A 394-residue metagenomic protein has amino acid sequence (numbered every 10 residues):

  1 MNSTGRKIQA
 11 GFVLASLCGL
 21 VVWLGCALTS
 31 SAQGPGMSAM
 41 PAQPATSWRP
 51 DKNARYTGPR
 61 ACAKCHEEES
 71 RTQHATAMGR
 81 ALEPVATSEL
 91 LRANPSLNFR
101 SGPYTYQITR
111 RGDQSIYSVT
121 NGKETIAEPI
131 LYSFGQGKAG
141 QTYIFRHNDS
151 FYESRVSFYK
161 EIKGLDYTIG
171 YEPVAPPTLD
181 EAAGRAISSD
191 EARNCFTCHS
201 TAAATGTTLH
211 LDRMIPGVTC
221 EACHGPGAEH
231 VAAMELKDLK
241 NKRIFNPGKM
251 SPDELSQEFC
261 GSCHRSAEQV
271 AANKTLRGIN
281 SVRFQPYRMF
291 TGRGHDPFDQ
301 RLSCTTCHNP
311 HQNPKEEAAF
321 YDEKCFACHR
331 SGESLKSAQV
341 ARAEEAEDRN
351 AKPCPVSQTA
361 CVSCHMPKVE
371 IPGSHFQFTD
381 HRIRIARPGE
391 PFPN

Functional and structural regions predicted by a protein language model:
M1-K7: N-terminal secretory signal peptides that target proteins for export/translocation
K7-V13: Short, hydrophobic alpha-helical membrane anchors of single-pass surface/secreted proteins
L14-A27: Bacterial N-terminal signal peptides
S30-S31: Sec/Tat signal peptide C-region and signal peptidase I cleavage site
G34-T46, R60, E68-Q136, T142-I144 (+2 more regions): Primarily the internal scaffold of c-type cytochrome electron-transfer domains, especially repeated/multiheme c-type
P50-K64: Local sequence-structure signature of Cys/Sec-based thiol-disulfide redox active-site neighborhoods
N53-T57, I187, C354: Immediate flanking context of iron-sulfur cluster ligation sites
K138, R146-R155, Y159-R193, T197 (+2 more regions): Extended acidic/polar, glycine-enriched regions that form or flank non-catalytic beta-rich accessory modules
